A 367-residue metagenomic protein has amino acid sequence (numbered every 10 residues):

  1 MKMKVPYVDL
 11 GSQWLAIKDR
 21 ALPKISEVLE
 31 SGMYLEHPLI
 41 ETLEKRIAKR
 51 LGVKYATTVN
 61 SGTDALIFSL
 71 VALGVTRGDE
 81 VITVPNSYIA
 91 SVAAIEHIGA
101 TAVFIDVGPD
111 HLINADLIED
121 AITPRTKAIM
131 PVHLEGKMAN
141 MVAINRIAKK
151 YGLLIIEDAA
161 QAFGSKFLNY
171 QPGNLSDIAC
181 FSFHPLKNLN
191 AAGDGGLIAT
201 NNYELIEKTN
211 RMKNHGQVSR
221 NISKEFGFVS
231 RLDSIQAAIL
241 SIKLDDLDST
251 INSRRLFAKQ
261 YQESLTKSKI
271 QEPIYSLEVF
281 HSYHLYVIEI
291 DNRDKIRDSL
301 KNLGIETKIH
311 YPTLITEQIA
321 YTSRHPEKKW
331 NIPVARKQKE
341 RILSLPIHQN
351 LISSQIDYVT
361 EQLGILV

Functional and structural regions predicted by a protein language model:
M1-M33, P346: N-terminal "arm"/small-domain region of PLP-dependent enzymes with the aminotransferase-like
G11, P23, I40-R46, R50-A56 (+6 more regions): PLP-dependent aminotransferase class I/II
M33-E80, A94-I98, F104-I105, Y170: Phosphate-binding glycine-rich loop
T57, I82, V103, I155-I156 (+4 more regions): Structural detector of well-ordered beta-strand residues that form the stable sheet scaffold of enzyme domains
A65-L70, S91, G196, L240: Buried hydrophobic packing segments
V71-A159, K166: PLP-dependent aminotransferase-like
E157-A192, R220-K224: Conserved active-site segment immediately N-terminal to the catalytic lysine that forms the internal aldimine
F181-S182, G196-N201, S241: Short beta-strand-to-turn element immediately C-terminal to the catalytic PLP-Schiff-base lysine in fold type I
